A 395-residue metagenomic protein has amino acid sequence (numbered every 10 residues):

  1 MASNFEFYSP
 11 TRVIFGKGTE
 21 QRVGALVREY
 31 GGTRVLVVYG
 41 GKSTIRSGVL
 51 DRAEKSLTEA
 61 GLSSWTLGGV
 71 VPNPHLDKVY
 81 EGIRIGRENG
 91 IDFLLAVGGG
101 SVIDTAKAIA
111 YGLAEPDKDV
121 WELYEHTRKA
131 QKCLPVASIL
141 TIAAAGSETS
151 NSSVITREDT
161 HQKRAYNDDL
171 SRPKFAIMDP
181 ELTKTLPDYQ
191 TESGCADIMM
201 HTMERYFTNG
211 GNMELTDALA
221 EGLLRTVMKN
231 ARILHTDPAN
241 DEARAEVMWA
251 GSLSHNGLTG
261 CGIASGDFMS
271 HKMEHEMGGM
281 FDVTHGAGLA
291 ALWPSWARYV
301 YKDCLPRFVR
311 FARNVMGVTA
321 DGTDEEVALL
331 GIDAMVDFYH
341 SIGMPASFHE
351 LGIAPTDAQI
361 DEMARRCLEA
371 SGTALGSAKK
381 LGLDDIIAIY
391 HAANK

Functional and structural regions predicted by a protein language model:
M1-F93, F348, A374: ATP/NTP phosphate-donor binding region
Y39-G41, V97-G99, A250: Glycine-rich beta-strand-to-loop/alpha-helix junction loops that act as flexible
R52-A53, E81-I83, V102-P116, T149-S150: Short Gly/Thr/Asp-enriched flexible loops that form oxyanion-binding sites at enzyme active sites
I91-K107, T141-S147, M280-V283: Glycine/serine-rich anion-binding loops at beta->alpha junctions that coordinate negatively charged ligand groups
E115-L215, R310: A glycine/threonine-rich phosphate-anchoring loop and its flanking beta-alpha core in nucleotide/phosphate-binding
R205, N209-A334: Active-site segments that bind and position negatively charged phosphate/pyrophosphate groups
F308, V315-K395: C-terminal charged capping/lid subdomain of soluble metabolic enzymes
